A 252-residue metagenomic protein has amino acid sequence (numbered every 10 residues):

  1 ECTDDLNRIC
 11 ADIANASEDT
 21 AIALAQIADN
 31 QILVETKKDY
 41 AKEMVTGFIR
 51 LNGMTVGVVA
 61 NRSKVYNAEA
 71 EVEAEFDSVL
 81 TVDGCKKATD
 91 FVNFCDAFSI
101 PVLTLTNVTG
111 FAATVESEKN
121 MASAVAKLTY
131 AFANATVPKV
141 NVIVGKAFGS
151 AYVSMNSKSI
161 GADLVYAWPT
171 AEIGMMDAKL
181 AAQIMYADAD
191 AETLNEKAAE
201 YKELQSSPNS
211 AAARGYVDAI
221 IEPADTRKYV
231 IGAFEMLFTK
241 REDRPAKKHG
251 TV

Functional and structural regions predicted by a protein language model:
E1-V252: Ligand-binding clefts of soluble mixed alpha/beta catalytic domains
